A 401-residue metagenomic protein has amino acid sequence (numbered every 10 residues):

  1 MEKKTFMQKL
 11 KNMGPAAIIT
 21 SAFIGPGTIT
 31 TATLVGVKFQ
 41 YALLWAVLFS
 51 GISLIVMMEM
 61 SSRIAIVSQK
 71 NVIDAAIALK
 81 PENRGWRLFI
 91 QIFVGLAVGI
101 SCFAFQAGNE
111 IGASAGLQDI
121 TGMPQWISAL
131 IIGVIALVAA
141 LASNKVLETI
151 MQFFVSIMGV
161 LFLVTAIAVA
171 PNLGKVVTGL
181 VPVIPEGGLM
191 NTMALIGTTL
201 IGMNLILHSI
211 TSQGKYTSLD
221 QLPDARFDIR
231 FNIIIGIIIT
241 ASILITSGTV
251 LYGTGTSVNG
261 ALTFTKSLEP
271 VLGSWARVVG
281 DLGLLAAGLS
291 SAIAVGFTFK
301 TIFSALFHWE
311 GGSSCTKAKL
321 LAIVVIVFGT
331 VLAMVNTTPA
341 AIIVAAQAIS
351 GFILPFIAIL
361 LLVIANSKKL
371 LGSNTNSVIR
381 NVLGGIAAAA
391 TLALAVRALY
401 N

Functional and structural regions predicted by a protein language model:
M1-T28, F89, N191, T217-D220 (+2 more regions): Membrane-interface "cap" regions at the ends of multi-pass membrane proteins
M7, L34-E59, I73-I77, I90: Extracellular loop-to-transmembrane helix junctions
A32-L34, M60-W86, L117, P223 (+2 more regions): Flexible loop linkers connecting adjacent transmembrane helices in multi-pass alpha-helical membrane transporters
I55-V67, S212, I234-T263: Extracellular/periplasmic helix-exit of transmembrane alpha-helices
L88-T121, G288-F307, T338-A345, L392: Hydrophobic transmembrane alpha-helices that form the core helical bundles of multi-pass secondary transporters
I92-G95, D119-L141, I157-A166, G312-V331 (+1 more regions): Transmembrane alpha-helical segments of multi-pass small-molecule transport proteins
N109-D119, I132-F154, A333-I342, L370: Membrane-water interface regions at transmembrane-helix termini and the short interhelical loops of multi-pass membrane
A140, S156-V181, T192, I196-I210 (+2 more regions): Hydrophobic alpha-helical segments and their helix-loop junctions in multi-pass secondary transporters
